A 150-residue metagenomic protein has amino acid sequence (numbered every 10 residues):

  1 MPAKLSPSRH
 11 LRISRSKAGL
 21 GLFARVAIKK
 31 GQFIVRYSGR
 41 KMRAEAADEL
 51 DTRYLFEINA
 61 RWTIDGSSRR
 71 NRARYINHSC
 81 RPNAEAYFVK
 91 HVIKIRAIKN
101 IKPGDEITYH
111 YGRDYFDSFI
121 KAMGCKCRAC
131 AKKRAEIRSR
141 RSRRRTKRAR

Functional and structural regions predicted by a protein language model:
P2-A86, R141-R143: Catalytic cores of histone-lysine modification enzymes
C80-R150: C-terminal SET catalytic tail plus cysteine-rich post-SET Zn-binding segment of SAM-dependent SET-domain
